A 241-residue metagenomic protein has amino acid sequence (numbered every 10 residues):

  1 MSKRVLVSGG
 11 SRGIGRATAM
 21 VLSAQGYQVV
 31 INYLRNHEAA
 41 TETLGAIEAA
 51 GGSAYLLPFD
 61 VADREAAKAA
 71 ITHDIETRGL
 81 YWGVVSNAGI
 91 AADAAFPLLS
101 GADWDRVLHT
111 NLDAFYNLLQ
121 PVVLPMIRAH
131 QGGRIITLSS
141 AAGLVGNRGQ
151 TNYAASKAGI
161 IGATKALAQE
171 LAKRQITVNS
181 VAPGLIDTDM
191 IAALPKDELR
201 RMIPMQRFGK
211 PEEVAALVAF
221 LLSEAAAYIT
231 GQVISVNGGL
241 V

Functional and structural regions predicted by a protein language model:
S11-R12: Conserved glycine-rich cofactor-binding loop
A95-F96, S100-L108, I191, L199: Substrate-binding pocket helix/loop in short-chain dehydrogenase/reductase
P97, V145-T151, K173-R174, Q206 (+1 more regions): Active-site loop immediately N-terminal to the catalytic Tyr-X3-Lys motif of short-chain dehydrogenase/reductase
L119, S156, T164: Active-site helix of classical SDR
L124, Q169-K173, A227: Alpha-helical segment proximal to the catalytic Tyr-Lys
S140: Residue(s) in the substrate-gating loop at a strand-loop-helix junction that position the organic substrate next
K210-G239: C-terminal substrate-recognition "lid" of short-chain dehydrogenase/reductases
